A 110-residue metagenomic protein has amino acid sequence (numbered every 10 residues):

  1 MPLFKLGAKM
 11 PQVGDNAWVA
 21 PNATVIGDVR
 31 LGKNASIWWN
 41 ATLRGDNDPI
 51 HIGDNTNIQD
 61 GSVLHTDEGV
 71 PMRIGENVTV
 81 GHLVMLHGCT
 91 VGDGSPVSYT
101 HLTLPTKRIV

Functional and structural regions predicted by a protein language model:
M1-G94: Domain-scale signature associated with acetyltransferase and cell-envelope carbohydrate enzymes
M10, T106-K107: Low-complexity, intrinsically disordered short peptide segments enriched in small/polar/basic residues
P96-S98: Acidic, proline/serine/threonine- and glycine-rich low-complexity intrinsically disordered segments
T100-T106: Conserved small/polar residues in nucleotide/adenosyl-binding loops
